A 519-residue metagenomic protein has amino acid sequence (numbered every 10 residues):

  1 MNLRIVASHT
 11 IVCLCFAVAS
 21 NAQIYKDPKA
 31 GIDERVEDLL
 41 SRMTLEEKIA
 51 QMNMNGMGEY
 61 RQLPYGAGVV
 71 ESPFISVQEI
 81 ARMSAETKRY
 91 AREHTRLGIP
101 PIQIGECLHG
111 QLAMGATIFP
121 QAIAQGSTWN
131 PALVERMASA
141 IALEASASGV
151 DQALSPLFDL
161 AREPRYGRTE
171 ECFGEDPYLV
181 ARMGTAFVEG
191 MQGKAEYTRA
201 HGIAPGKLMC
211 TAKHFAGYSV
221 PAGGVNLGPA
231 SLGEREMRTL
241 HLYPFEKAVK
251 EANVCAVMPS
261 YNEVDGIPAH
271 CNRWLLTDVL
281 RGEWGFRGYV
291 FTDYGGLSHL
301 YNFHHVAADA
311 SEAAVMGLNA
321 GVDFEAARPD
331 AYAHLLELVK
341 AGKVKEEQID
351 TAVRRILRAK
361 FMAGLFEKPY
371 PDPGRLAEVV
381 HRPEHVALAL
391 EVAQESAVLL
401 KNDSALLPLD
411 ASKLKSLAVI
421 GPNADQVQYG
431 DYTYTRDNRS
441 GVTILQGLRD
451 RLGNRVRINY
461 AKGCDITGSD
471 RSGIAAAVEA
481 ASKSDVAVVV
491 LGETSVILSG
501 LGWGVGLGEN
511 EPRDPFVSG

Functional and structural regions predicted by a protein language model:
M1-S8: Positively charged n-region of N-terminal signal peptides that target proteins for export
S8-A17: Bacterial N-terminal signal peptides
V18, A22-G519: Glycoside hydrolase catalytic-domain context in secreted enzymes
